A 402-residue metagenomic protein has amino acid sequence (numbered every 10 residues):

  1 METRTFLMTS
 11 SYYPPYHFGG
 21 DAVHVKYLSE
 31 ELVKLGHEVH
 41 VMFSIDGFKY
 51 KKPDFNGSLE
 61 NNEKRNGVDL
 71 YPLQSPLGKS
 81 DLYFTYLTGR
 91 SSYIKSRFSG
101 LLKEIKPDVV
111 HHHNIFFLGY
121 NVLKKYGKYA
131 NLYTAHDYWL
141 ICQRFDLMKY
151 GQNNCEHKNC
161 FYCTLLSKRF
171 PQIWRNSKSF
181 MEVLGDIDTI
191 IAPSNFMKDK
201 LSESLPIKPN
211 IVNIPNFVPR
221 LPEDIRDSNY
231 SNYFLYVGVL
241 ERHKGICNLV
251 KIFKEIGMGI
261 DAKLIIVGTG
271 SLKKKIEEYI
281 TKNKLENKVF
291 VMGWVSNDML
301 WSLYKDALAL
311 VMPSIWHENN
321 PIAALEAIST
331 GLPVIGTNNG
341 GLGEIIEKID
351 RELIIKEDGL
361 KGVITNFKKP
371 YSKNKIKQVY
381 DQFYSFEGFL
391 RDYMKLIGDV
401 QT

Functional and structural regions predicted by a protein language model:
L7, I191, R226-K244, V250-F253 (+1 more regions): Conserved donor-binding/catalytic core segment of Leloir-type glycosyltransferases
V23, V239-E255, S271-E277: A conserved mid-protein helix/loop that constitutes part of the nucleotide-sugar donor-binding site
W139, N154-I190: Membrane-proximal helix-turn-helix segments that form the acceptor-binding/catalytic region of lipid-linked
F196, F217: Carbohydrate-associated surface elements
W294-V295, S302-A307: Short alpha-helical donor nucleotide-sugar binding micro-motif in glycosyltransferases
K305-N319, L332: Acidic donor-binding loop of glycosyltransferase active sites
S329, P333-G336: Short hydrophobic beta-strand element within catalytic cores of glycosyltransferases and related nucleotide-activated
K369-D399: A charged, aromatic-enriched C-terminal amphipathic alpha-helix characteristic of glycosyltransferases across folds
